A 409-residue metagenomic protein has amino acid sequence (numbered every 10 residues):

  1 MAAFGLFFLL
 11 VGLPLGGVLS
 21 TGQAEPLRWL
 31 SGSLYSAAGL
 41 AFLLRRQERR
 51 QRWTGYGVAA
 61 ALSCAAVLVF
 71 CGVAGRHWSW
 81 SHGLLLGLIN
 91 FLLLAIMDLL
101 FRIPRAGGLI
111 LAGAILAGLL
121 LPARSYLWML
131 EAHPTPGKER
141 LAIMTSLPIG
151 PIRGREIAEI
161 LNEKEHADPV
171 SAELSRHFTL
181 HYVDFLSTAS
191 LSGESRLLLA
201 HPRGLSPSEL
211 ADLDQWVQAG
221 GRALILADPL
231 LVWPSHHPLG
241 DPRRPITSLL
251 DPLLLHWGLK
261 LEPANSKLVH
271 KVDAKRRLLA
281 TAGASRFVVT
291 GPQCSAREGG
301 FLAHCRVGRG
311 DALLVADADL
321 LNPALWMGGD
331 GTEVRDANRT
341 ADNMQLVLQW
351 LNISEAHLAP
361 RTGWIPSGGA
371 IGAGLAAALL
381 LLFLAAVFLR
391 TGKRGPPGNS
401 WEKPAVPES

Functional and structural regions predicted by a protein language model:
M1-S409: Short, surface-exposed patches at the edges or C-terminal ends of soluble domains, predominantly
